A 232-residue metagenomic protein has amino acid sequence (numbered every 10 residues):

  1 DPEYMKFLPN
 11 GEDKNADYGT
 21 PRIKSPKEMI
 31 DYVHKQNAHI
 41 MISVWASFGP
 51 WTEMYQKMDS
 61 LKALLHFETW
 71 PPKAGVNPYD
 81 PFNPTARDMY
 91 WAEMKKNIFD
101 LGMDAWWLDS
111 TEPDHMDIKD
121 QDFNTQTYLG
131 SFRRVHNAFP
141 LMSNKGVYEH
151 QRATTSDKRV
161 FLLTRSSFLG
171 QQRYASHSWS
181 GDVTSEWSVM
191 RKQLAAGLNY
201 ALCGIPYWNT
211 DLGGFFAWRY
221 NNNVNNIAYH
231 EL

Functional and structural regions predicted by a protein language model:
D1-L232: Catalytic-domain carbohydrate-binding cleft regions of carbohydrate-active enzymes
